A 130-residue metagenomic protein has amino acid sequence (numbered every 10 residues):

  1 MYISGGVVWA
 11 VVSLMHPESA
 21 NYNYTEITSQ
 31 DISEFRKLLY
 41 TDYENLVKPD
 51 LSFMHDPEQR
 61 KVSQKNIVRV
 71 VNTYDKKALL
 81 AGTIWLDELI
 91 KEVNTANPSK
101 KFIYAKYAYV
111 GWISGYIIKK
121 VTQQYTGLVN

Functional and structural regions predicted by a protein language model:
M1-N130: Helical "lid/coupling" subdomains associated with nucleotide-phosphate turnover
